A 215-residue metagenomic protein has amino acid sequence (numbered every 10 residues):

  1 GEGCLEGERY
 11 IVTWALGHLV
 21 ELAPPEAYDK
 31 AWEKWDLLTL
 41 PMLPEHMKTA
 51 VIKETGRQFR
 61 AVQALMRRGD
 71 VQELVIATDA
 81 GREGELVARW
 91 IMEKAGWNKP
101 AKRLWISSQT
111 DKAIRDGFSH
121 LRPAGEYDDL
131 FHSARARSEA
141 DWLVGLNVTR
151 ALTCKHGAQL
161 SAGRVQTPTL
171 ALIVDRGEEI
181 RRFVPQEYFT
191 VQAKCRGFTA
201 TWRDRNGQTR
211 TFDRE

Functional and structural regions predicted by a protein language model:
G1-R135, R203, T211-F212: Intrinsically disordered, low-complexity regulatory segments
G17-L19, G81, G177-E179, R196-F198 (+1 more regions): Short, glycine-/Ser/Thr-/acidic-enriched flexible segments
M47-A50, R57-Q63, R68-G69, Q109-C195: C-terminal or mid-to-C-terminal helical accessory/interaction module adjacent to the motor/catalytic core
R182-E215: Compact Cys/His-rich, Zn2+-coordinating modules
